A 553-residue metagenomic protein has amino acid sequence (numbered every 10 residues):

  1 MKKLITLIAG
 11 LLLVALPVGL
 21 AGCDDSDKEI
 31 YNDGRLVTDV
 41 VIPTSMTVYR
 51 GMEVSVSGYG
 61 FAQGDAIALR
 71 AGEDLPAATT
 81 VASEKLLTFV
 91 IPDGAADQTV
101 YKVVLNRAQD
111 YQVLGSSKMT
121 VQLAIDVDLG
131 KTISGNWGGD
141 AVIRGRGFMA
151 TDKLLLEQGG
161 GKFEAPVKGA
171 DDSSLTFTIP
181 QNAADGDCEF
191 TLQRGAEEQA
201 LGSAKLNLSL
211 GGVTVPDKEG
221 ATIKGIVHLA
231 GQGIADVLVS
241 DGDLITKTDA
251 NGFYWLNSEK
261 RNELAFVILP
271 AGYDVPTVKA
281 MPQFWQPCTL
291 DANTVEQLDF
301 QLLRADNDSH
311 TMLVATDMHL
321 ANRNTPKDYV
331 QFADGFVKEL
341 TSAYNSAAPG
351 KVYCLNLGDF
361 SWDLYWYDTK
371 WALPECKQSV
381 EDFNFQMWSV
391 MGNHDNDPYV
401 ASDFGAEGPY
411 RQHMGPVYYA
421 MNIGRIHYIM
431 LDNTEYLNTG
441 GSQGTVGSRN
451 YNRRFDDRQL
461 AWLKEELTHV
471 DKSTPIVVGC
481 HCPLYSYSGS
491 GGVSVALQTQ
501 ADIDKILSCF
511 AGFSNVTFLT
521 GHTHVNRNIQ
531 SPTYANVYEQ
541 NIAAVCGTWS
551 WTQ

Functional and structural regions predicted by a protein language model:
V18-G22: C-terminal motif of bacterial Sec signal peptides marking the signal peptidase cleavage site
D24-Q63, D110-A150, E197-G212: Beta-strand/beta-sandwich contexts
G64-D65, A150-T151, G220-K224, H228-D243: Short, ordered, surface-exposed loop/turn motifs in non-cytosolic proteins
T80-V81, K168-D171, S240-N257: Short, acidic Ser/Thr/Gly-rich low-complexity loop/linker segments typical of extracellular and cell-surface proteins
T214-T222, L229-A230, Y273-Y367: N-terminal active-site segment of His-dependent metallophosphoesterases
W255-A265: Short Pro-Gly-centered beta-turn/loop motif in secreted/extracellular proteins
P270-T277, P282-P287, E296, W366-V470 (+2 more regions): Extended active-site neighborhood of metal-dependent phosphoesterases/phosphodiesterases
V314-T316, Y353-D359, M387-N393, L431 (+4 more regions): Active-site neighborhood of phospho(di)ester-bond hydrolases with catalytic His/Asp-centered motifs
